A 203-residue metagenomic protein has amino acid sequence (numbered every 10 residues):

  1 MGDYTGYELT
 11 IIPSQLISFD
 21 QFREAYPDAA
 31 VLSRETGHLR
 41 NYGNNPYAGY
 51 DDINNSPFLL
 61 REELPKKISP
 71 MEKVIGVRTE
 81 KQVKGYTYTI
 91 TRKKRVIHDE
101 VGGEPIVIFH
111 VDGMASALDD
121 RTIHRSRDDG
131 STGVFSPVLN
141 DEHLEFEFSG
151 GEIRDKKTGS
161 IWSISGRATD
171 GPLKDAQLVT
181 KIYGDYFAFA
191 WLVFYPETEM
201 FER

Functional and structural regions predicted by a protein language model:
M1-R203: Mid-to-C-terminal functional-domain signal that highlights helix-capping/loop sites within ligand-binding modules
